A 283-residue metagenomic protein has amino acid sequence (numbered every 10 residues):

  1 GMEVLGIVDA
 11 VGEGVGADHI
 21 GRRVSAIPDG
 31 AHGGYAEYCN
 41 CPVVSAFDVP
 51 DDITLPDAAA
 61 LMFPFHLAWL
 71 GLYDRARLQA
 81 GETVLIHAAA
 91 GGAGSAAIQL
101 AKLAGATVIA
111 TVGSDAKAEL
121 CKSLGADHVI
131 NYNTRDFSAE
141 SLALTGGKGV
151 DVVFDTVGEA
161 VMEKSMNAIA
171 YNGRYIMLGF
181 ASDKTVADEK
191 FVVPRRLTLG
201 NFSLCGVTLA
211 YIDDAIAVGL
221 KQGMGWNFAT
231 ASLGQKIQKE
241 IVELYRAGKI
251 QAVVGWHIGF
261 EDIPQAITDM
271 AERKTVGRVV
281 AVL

Functional and structural regions predicted by a protein language model:
G1-A31: Glycine-rich beta-strand-centered segment in the early N-terminal region that forms part of a ligand/cofactor-binding
H19-I20, A59-R135, A139: Mid-domain Rossmann-like dinucleotide-binding core that forms the NAD(H)/NADP(H) cofactor-binding site
R23, T83, T107, G173-R174 (+1 more regions): Short glycine-centered segments of the SAM/dcSAM-binding site in methyltransferase folds
S25, L85, I130, D151-F154 (+1 more regions): N-terminal Rossmann-like NAD(P) cofactor-binding module of classical short-chain dehydrogenase/reductase
G30-V43: A structural motif shared across PLP-dependent enzymes of the aminotransferase-like
L144-V152: A glycine-rich helix->loop->beta "capping" turn within Rossmann-like NAD(P)(H)-dependent oxidoreductase domains
A160-K249, V282-L283: Glycine-rich phosphate-binding loop and adjacent beta-alpha segment of Rossmann(oid) nucleotide-cofactor-binding
K239-H257, P264-L283: C-terminal capping/lid region of NAD(P)-dependent oxidoreductase domains
